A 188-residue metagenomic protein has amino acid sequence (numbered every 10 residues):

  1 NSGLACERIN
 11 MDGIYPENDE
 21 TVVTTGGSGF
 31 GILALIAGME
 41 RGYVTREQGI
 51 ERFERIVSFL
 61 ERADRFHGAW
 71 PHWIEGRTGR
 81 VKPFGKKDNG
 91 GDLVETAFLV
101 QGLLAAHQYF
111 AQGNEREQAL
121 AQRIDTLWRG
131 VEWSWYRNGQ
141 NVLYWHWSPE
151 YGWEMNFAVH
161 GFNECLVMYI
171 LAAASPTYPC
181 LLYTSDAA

Functional and structural regions predicted by a protein language model:
N1-V23, H67-A69, A173: Low-complexity, Ser/Thr/Pro/Gly-enriched N-terminal "stalk/linker" regions
S2-E7, V44-G49, R116-Q118: Surface-exposed patches in mature extracellular/periplasmic domains of secreted proteins
C6-D19, V81-K87, P149-M155: Active-site-adjacent structural elements in folded domains
T21-G29, L33-V81, G85: Membrane helical hairpin/interfacial module
G29-V44, F59, F98-G113, L166-T177: Well-ordered alpha-helical scaffold segments within catalytic/enzyme domains
F59-N114, Q118-H146: Extended ligand-binding groove/face enriched in aromatic
A158-V159: Extended amphipathic alpha-helical segments with heptad-repeat/coiled-coil character used for oligomerization, fusion
Y183-A188: Conserved small/polar residues in nucleotide/adenosyl-binding loops
